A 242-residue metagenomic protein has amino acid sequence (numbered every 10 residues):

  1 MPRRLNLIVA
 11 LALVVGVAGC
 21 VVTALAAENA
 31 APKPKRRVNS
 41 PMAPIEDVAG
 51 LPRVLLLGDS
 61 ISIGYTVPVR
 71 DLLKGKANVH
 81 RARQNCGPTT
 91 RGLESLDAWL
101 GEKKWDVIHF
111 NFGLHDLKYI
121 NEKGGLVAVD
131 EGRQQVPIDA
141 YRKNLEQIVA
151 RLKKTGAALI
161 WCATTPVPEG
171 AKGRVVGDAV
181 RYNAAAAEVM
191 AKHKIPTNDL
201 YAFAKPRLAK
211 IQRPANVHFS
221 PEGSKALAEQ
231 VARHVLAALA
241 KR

Functional and structural regions predicted by a protein language model:
M1-L7: Positively charged n-region of N-terminal signal peptides that target proteins for export
V9-V21: Bacterial N-terminal signal peptides
C20-A30: Signal peptide processing junction and immediate N-terminal pro/mature segment of secreted/exported proteins
E28-K104, I108: Serine-esterase "nucleophile elbow" of acetyl-processing enzymes
V48, L72-N78, R91-R242: Alpha-helical cap/lid subdomain in secreted, periplasmic, or secretory-pathway luminal O-acyl-processing enzymes
